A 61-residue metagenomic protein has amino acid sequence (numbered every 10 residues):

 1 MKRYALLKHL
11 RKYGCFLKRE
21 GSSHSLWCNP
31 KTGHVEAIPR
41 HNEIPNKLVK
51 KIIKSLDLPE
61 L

Functional and structural regions predicted by a protein language model:
M1-G14: Polyanion-binding surface elements
H9, H24, H41: Histidine-centered active-site/metal-ligand motif
Y13-N29, H34: Major-groove DNA-recognition helix of helix-turn-helix-type DNA-binding domains
P30-L61: C-terminal structural segments of small proteins and small subunits
